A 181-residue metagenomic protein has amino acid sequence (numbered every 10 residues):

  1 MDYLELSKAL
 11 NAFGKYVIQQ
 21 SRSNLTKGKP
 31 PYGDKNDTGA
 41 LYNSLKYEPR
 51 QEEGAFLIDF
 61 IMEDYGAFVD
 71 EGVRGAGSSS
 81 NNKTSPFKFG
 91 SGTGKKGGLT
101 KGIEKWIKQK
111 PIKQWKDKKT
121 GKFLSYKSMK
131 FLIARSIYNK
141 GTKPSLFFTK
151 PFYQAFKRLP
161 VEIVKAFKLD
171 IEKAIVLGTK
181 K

Functional and structural regions predicted by a protein language model:
M1-Q51, A55: Charge-rich, low-complexity N-terminal segments
A40-K181: Charged, low-complexity interaction tracts
